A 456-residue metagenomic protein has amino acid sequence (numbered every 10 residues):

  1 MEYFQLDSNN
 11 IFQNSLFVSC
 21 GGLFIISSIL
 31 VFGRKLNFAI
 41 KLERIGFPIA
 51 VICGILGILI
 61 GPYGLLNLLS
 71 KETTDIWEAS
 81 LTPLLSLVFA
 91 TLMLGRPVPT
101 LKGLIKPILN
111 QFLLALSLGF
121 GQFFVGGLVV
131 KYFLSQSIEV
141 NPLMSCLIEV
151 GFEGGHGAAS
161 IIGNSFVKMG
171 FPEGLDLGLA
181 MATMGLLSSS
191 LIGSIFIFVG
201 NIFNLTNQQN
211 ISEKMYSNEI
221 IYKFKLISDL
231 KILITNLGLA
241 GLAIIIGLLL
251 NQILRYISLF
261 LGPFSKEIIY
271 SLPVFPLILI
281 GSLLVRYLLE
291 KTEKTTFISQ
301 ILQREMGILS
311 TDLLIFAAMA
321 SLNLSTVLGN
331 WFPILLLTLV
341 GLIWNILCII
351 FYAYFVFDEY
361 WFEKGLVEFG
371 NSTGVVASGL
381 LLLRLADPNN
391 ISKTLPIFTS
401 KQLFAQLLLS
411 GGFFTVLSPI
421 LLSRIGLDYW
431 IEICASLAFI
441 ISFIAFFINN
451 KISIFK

Functional and structural regions predicted by a protein language model:
E2-S8, Q13-W77, T100, I221-Y222 (+1 more regions): Structural signature of multi-pass alpha-helical membrane transport proteins
Q13-S28, T74-F89, S145-E149, I269-G281 (+3 more regions): Structural signature of hydrophobic alpha-helical transmembrane segments
S28, G54-P62, I76-I105, I278-L289 (+2 more regions): Hydrophobic transmembrane alpha-helices of secondary-active transporters and Na+-translocating membrane complexes
A39-G46, L69-E78, G95-L114, E290-R304 (+4 more regions): Interfacial helix-loop-helix linkers and transmembrane-helix boundary segments in multi-pass membrane proteins
L42-R44, R96-P107, L134-P142, N164-D176 (+5 more regions): Juxtamembrane helix-boundary/capping and inter-helix hinge elements in multi-pass membrane proteins
A79-L81, R96-G127, N236, A240 (+4 more regions): Entry/N-cap segments of selected transmembrane alpha helices and their immediately preceding amphipathic helices
M93, S117-M169, L177-S212: Transmembrane-helix bundle segments that line or gate the permeation/cavity pathway in multi-pass membrane proteins
Q136-E173, F196, F362-G411: Alpha-helical membrane segments and immediately flanking helix-loop junctions that form or couple to the substrate/ion
